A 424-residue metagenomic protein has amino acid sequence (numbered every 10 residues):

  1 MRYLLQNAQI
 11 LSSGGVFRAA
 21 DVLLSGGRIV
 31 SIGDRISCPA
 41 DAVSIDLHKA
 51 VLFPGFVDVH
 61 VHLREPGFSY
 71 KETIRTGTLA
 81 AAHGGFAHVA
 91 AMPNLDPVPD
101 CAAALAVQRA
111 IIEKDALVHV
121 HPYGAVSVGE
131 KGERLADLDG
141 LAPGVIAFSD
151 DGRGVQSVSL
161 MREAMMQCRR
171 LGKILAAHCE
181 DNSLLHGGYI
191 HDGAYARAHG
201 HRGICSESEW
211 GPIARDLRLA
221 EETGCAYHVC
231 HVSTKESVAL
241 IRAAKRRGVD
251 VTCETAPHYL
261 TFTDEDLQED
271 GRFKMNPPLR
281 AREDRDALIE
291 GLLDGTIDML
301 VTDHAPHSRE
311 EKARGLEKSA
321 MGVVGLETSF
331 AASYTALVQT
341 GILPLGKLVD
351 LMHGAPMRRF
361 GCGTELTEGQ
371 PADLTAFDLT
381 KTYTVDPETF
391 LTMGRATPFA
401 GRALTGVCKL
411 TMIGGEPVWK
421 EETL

Functional and structural regions predicted by a protein language model:
M1-P39: N-terminal metal-binding scaffold of metallo-dependent hydrolase/deaminase domains
A8, G315-K318, E368-L424: C-terminal cap of metal-dependent C-N hydrolases
A8, V22, G27, K49 (+15 more regions): Divalent metal-coordination and catalytic microenvironments
I36-L52: Active-site metal-binding motif and surrounding structural segment of the metallo-beta-lactamase
A50-D115: Metal-associated gating/positioning segment near the N- to mid-region
A110-V126: A glycine-rich helix N-cap at a beta->alpha junction
R134-L300: Histidine/acidic residue-rich metal-binding segments in metalloenzymes
A198-A226, L293, M299-L300, A305-F377: His/Asp/Glu-enriched, well-ordered alpha-helical/loop segment that forms or immediately abuts the divalent-metal
